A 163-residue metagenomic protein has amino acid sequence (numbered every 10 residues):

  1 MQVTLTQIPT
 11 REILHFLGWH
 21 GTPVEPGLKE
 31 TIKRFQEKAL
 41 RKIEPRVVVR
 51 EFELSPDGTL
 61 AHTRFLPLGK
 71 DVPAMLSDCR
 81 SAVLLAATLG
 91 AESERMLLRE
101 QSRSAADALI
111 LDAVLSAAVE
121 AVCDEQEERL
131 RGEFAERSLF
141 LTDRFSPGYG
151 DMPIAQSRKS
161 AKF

Functional and structural regions predicted by a protein language model:
M1-D107, L111: Active-site helix-to-loop segments that bind/position phosphate- or nucleotide-bearing substrates and donors across
P45-L54, L130-S146: Flexible, glycine/charged-enriched surface loops at secondary-structure junctions
E53-P56, L60, A106, A135 (+3 more regions): Short, surface-exposed, charged/polar-biased interaction segments
L89, R137-F163: Short terminal or interdomain "cap/linker" segment that borders an active site or interface and mediates
A106-E128: Compact, glycine/acidic-enriched structural inserts
